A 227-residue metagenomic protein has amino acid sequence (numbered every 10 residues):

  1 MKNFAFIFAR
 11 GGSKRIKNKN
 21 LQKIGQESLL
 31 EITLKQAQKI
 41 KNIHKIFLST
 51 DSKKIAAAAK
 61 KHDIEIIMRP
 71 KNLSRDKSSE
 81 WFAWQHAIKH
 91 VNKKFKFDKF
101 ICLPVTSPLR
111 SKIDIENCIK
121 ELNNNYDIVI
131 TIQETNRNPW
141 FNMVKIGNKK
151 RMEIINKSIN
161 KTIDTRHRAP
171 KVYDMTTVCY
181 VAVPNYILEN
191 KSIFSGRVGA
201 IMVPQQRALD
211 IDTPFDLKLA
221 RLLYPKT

Functional and structural regions predicted by a protein language model:
K2-S49: N-terminal glycine-rich phosphate-binding loop and ensuing alpha1 helix
I43, F95-F97, N125-D127: Short, high-confidence coil segments that cap the C-terminus of an alpha-helix and link into the following beta-strand
F47, K53-F100, L109-I113, N117: Short phosphate-binding loop-to-helix
L48-T50, V181, I211: Short beta-strand scaffold positions
F82, H86, P108-R197, M202-V203: Conserved core of the sugar-phosphate nucleotidyltransferase
L103: Catalytic metal- and UDP-sugar-binding loop of GT-A-like glycosyltransferases, i.e., residues flanking the conserved
A200-M202, Q206-T227: Hydrophobic helical membrane-anchoring modules
